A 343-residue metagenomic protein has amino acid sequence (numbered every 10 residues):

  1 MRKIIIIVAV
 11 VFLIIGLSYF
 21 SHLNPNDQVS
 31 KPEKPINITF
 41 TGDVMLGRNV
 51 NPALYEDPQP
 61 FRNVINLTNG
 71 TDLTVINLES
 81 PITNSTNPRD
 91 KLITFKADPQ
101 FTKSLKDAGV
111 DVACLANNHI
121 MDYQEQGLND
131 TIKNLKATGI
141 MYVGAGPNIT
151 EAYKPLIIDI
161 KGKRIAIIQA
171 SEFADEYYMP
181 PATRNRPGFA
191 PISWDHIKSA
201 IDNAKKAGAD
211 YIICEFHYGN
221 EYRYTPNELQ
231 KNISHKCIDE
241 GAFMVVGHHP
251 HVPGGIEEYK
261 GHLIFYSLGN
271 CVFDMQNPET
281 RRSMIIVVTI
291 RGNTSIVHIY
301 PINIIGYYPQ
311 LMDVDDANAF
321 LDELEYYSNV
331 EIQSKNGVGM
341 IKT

Functional and structural regions predicted by a protein language model:
M1-V11: N-terminal Sec-pathway targeting helices
I6-I7, G16-T343: Acidic, metal/ion-coordinating pockets
